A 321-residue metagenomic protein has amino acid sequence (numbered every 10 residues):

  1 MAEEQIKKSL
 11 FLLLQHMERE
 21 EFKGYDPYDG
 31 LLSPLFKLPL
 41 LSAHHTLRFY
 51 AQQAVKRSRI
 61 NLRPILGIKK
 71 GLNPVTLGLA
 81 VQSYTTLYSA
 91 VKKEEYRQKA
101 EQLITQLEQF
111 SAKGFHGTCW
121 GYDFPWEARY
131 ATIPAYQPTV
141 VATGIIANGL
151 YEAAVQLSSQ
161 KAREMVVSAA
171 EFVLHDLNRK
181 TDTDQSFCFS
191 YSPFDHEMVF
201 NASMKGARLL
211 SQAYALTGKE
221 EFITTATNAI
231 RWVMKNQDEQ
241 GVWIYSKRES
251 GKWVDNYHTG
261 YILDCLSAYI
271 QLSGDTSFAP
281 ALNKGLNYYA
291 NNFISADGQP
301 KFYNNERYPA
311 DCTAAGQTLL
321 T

Functional and structural regions predicted by a protein language model:
M1-T321: Glycan-recognition and catalytic cores of secretory/periplasmic carbohydrate-active enzymes
